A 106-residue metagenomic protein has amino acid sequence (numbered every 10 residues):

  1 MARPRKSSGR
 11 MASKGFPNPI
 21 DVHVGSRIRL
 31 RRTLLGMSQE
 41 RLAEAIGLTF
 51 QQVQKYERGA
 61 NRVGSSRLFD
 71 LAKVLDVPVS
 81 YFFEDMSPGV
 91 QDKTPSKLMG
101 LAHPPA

Functional and structural regions predicted by a protein language model:
M1-I20: N-terminal flexible/basic segments that precede or flank functional cores
S26-R41: Short basic helix-loop element that most often maps to the first helix and adjoining turn of HTH DNA-binding modules
I28, L42-A43, V53-Y56, F82: Conserved hydrophobic/aromatic packing and binding residues within compact polymer-binding modules
T33, E44, K73: Alpha-helical residues within the helix-turn-helix
A60-D70: Short, basic-rich loop-to-helix N-cap that marks the start of a DNA-contacting helix
D76-K93: Short C-terminal boundary/hinge segments that cap the last helix of small helical domains
V90-A106: Interfacial/linker helices and their anchor residues that mediate assembly or domain coupling
